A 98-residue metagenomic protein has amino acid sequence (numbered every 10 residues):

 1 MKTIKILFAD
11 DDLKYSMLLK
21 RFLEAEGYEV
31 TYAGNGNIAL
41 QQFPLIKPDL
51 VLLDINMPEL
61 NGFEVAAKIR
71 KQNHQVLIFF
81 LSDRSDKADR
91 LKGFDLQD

Functional and structural regions predicted by a protein language model:
A9-D10, A33, V51: Conserved sequence signature across two-component system core domains
L13-T31: Two-component/phosphorelay signaling modules centered on CheY-like receiver
G34-I38, N61-E64: Acidic catalytic/metal-coordinating carboxylates
Q41, F63-H74: Short amphipathic alpha-helix used as the core "switch/output" element in two-component signaling
I46-L52: Active-site beta3 strand of CheY-like receiver
D54, S82: Active-site residues of response regulator receiver
M57: Receiver (REC) domain active-site loop signature in two-component systems and cognate sites in sensor histidine kinases
E64, S85-D98: Alpha4 helix (beta4-alpha4-beta5 surface) of REC/receiver domains from two-component response regulators
